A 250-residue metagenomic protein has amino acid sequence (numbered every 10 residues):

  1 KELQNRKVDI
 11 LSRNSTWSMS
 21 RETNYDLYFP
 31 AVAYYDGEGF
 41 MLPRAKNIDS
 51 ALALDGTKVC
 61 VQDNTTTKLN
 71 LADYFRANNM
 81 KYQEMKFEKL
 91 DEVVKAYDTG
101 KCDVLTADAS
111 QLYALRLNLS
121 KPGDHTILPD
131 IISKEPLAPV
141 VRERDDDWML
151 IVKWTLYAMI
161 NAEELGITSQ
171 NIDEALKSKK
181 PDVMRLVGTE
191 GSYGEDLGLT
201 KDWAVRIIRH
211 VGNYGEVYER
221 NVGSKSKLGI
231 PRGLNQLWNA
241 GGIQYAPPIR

Functional and structural regions predicted by a protein language model:
K1-A53, A109-S133, Y245-P248: Acidic, polar ligand-binding/catalytic clefts
K1-L3, L90-A96, C102, L112: Short, hydrophobic alpha-helical packing/hinge segments within bilobed ligand-binding/sensory domains
K1-N14, L197-D202, H210, Y214 (+2 more regions): Extracytoplasmic small-molecule ligand-binding "clamshell" domains of the periplasmic binding protein/Venus flytrap
K7, L11, S50, T67-L71 (+3 more regions): Stable alpha-helical elements in mature extracytoplasmic
T16, D36-E92: Bilobed "Venus flytrap"/periplasmic-binding protein-like clamshell domains and structurally analogous long
Y34, V61-T66, F87-D91, T99 (+2 more regions): Soluble non-cytosolic domains of exported or imported proteins
P43-I48, L52, T57-K58, D63-T66 (+4 more regions): Extended ligand-binding regions for polar small-molecule ligands
R220-R250: Conserved C-terminal helix/tail region of periplasmic/extracytoplasmic solute-binding proteins
